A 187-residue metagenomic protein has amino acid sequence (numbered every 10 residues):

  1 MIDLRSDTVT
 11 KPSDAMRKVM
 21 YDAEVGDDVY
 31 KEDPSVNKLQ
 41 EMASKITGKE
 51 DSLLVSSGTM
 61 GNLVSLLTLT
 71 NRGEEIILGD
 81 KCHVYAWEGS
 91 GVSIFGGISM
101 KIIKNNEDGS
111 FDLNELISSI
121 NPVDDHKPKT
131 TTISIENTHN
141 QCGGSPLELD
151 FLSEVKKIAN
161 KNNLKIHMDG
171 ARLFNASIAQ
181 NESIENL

Functional and structural regions predicted by a protein language model:
D3-L187: Conserved PLP-enzyme active-site core in the AAT-like
